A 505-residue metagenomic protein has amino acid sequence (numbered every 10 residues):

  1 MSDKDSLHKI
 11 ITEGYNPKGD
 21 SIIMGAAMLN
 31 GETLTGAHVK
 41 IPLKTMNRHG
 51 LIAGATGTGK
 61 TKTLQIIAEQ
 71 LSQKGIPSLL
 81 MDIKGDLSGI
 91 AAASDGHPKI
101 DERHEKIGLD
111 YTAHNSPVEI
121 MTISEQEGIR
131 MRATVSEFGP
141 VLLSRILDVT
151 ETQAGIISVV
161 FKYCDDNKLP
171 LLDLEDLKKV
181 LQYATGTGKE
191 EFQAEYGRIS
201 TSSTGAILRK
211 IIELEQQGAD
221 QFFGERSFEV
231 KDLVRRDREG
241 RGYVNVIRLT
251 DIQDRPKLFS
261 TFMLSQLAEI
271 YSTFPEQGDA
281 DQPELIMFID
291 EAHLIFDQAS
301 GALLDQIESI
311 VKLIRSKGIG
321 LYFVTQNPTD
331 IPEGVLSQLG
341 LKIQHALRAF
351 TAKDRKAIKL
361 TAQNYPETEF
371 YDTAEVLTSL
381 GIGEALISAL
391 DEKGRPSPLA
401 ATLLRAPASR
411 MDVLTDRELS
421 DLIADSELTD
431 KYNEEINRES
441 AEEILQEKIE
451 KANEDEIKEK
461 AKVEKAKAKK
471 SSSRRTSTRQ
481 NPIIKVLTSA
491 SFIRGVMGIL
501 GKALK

Functional and structural regions predicted by a protein language model:
M1, L7-N16, M28, R130-S136 (+3 more regions): Conserved P-loop NTPase motor module
M1-A55, K62-K74, S78-I107, A113 (+3 more regions): Basic- and hydrophobic-enriched, low-structure N-terminal and domain-boundary segments that flank ATP-binding catalytic
S2-D3, I66-A68, A91-L109, S309-R395: Conserved ATP-driven motor cores of ASCE-family P-loop NTPases powering translocation/secretion/packaging/pilus
E13-N16, N30-T33, P42-K44, E69 (+7 more regions): Replace "in large, NTP-powered and nucleic-acid-processing enzymes" with "in large, NTP-powered factors and other
A26, L43-T45, T122-E125, R248-D251 (+7 more regions): Flexible glycine-/small-residue-rich
N47, A55-T58, T250-Y365: Conserved P-loop NTPase motor cores
E69-S72, I76-P77, G85-S309, S379-L380 (+1 more regions): P-loop NTPase motor domains
R479-A503: Membrane-active amphipathic alpha-helices enriched in small hydrophobic residues
